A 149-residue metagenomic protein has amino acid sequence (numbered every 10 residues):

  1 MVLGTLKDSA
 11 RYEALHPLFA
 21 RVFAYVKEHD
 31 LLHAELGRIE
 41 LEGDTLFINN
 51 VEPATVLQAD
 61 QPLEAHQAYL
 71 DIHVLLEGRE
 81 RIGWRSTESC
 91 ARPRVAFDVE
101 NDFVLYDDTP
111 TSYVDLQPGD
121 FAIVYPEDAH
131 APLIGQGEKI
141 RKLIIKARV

Functional and structural regions predicted by a protein language model:
V2-N49, D60-A65: A short, N-terminal "cap"/entry segment at the start of jelly-roll beta-barrel domains of the cupin/DSBH fold
G43, A59-D71, S89-P93, T109-P110 (+1 more regions): A short beta-loop-beta micro-motif enriched in histidine and acidic residues
A68-L70, V74-W84, S89-C90, F97-F103: Glycine- and acidic-residue-biased ligand/ion/polar-headgroup-sensing regions
I72, F121-I123, E138-V149: A short hydrophobic beta-strand segment most commonly corresponding to one strand of the jelly-roll/cupin
R94-V114: An anionic, turn-rich surface loop/hairpin at beta-sheet edges that serves as a generic interaction/coordination patch
V114-A129: Conserved metal-binding segment of the jelly-roll/cupin
